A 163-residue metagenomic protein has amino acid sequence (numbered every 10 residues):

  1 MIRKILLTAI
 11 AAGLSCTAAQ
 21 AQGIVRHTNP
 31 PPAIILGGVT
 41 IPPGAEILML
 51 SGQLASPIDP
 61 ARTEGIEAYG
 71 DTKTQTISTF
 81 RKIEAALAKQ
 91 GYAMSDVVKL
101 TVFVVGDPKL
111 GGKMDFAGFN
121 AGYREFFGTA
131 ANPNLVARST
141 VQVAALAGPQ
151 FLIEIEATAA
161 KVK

Functional and structural regions predicted by a protein language model:
I2-R81, A85-V98, D107-K163: N-terminal presequence-like segments and the immediate start of the first folded domain
